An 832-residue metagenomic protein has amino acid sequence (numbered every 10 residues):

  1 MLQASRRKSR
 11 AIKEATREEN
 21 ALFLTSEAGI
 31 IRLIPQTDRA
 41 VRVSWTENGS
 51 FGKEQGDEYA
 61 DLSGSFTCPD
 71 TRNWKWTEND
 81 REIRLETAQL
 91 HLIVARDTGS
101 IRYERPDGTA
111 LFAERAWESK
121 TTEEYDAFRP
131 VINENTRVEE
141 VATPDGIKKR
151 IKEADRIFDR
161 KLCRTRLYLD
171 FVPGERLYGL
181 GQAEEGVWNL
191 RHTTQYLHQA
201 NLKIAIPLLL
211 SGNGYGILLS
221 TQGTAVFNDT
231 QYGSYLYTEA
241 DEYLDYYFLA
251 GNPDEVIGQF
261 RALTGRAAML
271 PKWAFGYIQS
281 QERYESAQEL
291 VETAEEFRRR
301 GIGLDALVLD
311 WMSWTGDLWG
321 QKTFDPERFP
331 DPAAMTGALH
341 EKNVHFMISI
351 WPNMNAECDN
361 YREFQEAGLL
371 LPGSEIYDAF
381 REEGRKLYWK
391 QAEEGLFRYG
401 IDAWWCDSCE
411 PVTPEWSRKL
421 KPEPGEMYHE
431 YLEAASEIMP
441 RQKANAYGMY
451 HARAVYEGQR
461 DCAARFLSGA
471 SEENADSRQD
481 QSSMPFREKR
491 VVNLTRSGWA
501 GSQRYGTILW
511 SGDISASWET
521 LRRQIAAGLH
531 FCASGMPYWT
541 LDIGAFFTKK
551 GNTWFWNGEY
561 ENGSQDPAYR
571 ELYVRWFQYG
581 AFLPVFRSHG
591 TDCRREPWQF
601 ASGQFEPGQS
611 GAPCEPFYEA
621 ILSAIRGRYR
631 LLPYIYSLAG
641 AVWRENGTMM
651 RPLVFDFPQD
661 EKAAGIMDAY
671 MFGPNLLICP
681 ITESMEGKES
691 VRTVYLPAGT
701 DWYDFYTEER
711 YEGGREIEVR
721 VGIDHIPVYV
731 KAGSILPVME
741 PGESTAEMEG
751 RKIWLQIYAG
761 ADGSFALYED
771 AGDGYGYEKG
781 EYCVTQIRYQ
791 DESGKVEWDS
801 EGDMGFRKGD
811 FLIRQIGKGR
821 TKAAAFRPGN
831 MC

Functional and structural regions predicted by a protein language model:
M1-W273, S280-E282, A287-E295, L309 (+7 more regions): N-terminal accessory segment at the very beginning of proteins
E27, E78-D80, E86-A88, D97 (+14 more regions): Short, well-ordered loop/turn elements at secondary-structure boundaries
L33, Q89, L208, F297 (+9 more regions): Conserved structural-core and active-site-/substrate-pathway-adjacent residues in large, well-folded domains of enzymes
E58-F66, A113, E140, G303-F466 (+3 more regions): Aromatic- and carboxylate-enriched substrate-binding clefts and catalytic-loop regions of carbohydrate-active enzymes
L162, F171-G174, E184-G186, L202 (+7 more regions): Short, hydrophobic/amphipathic alpha-helical packing segments that form internal helix faces or helix-helix interfaces
Y456-C462, E488-V491, G498-I508, T520 (+3 more regions): Catalytic core of carbohydrate-active enzymes
N474-D476, D480: Intrinsic-disorder-associated, low-complexity terminal segments enriched in Asp/Asn/His/Tyr and depleted of Lys/Arg
